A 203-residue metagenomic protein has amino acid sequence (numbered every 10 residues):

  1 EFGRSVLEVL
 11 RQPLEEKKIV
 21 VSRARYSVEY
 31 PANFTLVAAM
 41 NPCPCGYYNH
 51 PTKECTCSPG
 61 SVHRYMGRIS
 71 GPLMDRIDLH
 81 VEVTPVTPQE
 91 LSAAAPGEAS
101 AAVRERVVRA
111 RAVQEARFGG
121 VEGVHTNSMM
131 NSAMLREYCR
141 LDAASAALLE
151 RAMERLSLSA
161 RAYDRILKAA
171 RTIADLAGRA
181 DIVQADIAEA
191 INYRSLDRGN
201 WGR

Functional and structural regions predicted by a protein language model:
E1-F2: Conserved P-loop NTPase "ATPase switch" module shared by AAA+ and STAND
S5-R203: Basic, amphipathic alpha-helical bundle interface domains used for macromolecular binding and assembly
